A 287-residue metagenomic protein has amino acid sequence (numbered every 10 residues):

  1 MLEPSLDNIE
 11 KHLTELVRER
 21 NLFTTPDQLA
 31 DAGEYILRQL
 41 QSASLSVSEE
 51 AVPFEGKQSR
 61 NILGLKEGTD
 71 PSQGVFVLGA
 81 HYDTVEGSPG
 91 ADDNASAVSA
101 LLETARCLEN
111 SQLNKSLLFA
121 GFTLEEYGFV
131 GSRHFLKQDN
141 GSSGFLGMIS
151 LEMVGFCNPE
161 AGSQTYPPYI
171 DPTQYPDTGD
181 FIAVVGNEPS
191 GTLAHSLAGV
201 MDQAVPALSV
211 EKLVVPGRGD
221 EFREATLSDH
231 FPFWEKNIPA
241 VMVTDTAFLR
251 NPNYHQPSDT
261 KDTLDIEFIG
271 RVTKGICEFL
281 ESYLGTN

Functional and structural regions predicted by a protein language model:
M1-A30, D83, L249-D259: N-terminal capping segment at the start of a domain
E3-E10, F23-E34, S72, A91-S99 (+5 more regions): Soluble non-cytosolic domains of exported or imported proteins
K11-E67, E211: A non-catalytic alpha/beta surface segment that caps or lines the substrate-entry region of metallo-dependent hydrolase
T14-L22, L37, Q41-L45, R106-L113 (+8 more regions): Sec-exported extracytoplasmic/periplasmic mature domains
E15, L63, F76-G79, L118-G121 (+2 more regions): Structural recognition of the beta-strand scaffold that forms the well-ordered cores of secreted hydrolase catalytic
S46, P53-E55, T69-P71, Y82-E86 (+4 more regions): Solvent-exposed loop/turn segments at secondary-structure junctions within structured extracellular/periplasmic domains
V85-H195, F222-A225: Acidic/histidine-rich catalytic neighborhood of metal-dependent amide-processing enzymes
Y166-N287: Active-site-adjacent substrate-binding region of metalloamidase/peptidase-like peptide-processing proteins
